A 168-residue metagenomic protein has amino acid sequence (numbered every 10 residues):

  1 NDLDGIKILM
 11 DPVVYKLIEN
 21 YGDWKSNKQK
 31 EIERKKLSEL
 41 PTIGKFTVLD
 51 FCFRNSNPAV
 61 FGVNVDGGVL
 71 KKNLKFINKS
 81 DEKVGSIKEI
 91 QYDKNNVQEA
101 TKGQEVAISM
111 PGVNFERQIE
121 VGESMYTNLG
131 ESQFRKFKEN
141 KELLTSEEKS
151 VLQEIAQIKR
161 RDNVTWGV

Functional and structural regions predicted by a protein language model:
N1-V168: Contiguous effector/interaction surfaces
